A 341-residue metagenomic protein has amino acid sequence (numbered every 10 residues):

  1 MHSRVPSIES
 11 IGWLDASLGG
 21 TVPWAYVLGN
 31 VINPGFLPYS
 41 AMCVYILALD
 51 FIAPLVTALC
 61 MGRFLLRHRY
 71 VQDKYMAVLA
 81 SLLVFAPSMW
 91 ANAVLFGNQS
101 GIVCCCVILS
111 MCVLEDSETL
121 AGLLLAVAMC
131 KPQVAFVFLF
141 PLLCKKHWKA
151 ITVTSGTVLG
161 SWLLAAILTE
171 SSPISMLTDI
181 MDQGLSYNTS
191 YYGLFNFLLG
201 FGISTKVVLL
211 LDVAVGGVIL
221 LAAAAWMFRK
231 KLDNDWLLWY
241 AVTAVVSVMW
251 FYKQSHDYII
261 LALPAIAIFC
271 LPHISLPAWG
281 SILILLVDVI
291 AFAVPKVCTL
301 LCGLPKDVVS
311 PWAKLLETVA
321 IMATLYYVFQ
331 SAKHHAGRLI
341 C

Functional and structural regions predicted by a protein language model:
M1-L120, L142-A262, I340-C341: Primarily membrane-embedded glycan-assembly and transfer machineries that use lipid-linked glycans
F51-A53, C130-Q133, G160-L164, L283 (+2 more regions): Membrane-embedded alpha-helical segments of transport systems, primarily multispan ion/solute transporters
C106, V218-I219, I260-A267, E317-Q330: Hydrophobic cores of alpha-helical transmembrane segments in multi-pass inner/ER membrane proteins, independent
L125-P141, F251-D257: Transmembrane helices and adjacent periplasmic/lumenal helix-loop junctions of polyprenol-phosphate-dependent
L142, A267-F269: Interfacial segments of multi-pass membrane proteins
F251-Q254, F269, H273: Hydrophobic alpha-helix feature that most strongly marks membrane-spanning transmembrane helices and their immediate
L271-C341: Aromatic-enriched
